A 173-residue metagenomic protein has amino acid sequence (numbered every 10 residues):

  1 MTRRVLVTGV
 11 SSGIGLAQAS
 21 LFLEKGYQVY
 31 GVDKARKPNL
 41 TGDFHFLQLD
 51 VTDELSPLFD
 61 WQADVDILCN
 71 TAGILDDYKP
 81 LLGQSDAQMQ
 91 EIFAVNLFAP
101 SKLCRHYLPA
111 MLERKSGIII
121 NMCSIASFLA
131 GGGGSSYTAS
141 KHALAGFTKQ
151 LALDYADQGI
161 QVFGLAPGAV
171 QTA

Functional and structural regions predicted by a protein language model:
S11, A19: N-terminal Rossmann NAD(P)H-binding glycine-rich loop of SDR-like oxidoreductase domains
A72-D77: Conserved NAD(P)H cofactor-binding loop of Rossmann-fold oxidoreductase domains
K79-L81, Q88-Q90: Substrate-binding pocket helix/loop in short-chain dehydrogenase/reductase
Q84, A130-T138, Q150: Active-site loop-to-helix junction immediately N-terminal to the catalytic Tyr of the SDR YXXXK motif in Rossmann-fold
C104, S140: Active-site helix of classical SDR
P109, L153-D154: Alpha-helical segment proximal to the catalytic Tyr-Lys
S124: Residue(s) in the substrate-gating loop at a strand-loop-helix junction that position the organic substrate next
